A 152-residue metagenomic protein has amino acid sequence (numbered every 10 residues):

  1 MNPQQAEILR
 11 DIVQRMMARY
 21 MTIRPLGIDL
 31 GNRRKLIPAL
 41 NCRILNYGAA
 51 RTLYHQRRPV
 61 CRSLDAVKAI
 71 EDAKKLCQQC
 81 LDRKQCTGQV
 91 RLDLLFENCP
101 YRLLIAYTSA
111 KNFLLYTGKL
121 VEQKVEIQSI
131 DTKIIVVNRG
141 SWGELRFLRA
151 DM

Functional and structural regions predicted by a protein language model:
M1-E97: OB-fold ssDNA-binding interfaces and closely related basic DNA-contact patches used across DNA replication/repair
N2-Q5, F147, D151: Short intrinsically disordered, low-complexity coil segments enriched in acidic
G88-A150: Extended serine/threonine-enriched, polar tracts that run as long, contiguous segments within proteins
